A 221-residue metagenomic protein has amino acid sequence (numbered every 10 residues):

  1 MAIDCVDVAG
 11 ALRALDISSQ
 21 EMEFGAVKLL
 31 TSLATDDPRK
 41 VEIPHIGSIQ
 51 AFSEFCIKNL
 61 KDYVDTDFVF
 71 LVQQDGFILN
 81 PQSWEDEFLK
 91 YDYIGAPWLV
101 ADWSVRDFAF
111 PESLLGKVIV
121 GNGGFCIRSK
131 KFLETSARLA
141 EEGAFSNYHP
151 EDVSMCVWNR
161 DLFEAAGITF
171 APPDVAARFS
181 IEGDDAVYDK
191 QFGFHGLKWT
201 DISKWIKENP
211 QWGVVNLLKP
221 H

Functional and structural regions predicted by a protein language model:
M1-F68: N-terminal anchoring/stem segment of glycosyltransferases
D4, T31-L33, E42-G47, G95-W98 (+3 more regions): Residues at the C-termini of beta-strands that transition into short coil/loop
D4-A11, I49-S53, D62, G116-C126 (+1 more regions): Aromatic-acidic/polar surface patches that form glycan- and anion
E21-M22, Y63-D65, E85-L89, R128: Short, conserved loop/helix-junction motifs that constitute active-site signature segments in enzyme catalytic cores
V27, Q74-D75, S129: Generic structural signal for small/hydrophobic residues in well-ordered secondary structure, especially within
T66-L79: Short beta-strand-to-loop acidic/aromatic patch adjacent to the donor-nucleotide binding site
G76-S113: Conserved donor-nucleotide/metal-binding helix-loop-beta segment in metal-dependent transferases, i.e., the alpha-helix
V118-H221: Catalytic core and acceptor-binding pocket of nucleotide-sugar-dependent glycosyltransferases
